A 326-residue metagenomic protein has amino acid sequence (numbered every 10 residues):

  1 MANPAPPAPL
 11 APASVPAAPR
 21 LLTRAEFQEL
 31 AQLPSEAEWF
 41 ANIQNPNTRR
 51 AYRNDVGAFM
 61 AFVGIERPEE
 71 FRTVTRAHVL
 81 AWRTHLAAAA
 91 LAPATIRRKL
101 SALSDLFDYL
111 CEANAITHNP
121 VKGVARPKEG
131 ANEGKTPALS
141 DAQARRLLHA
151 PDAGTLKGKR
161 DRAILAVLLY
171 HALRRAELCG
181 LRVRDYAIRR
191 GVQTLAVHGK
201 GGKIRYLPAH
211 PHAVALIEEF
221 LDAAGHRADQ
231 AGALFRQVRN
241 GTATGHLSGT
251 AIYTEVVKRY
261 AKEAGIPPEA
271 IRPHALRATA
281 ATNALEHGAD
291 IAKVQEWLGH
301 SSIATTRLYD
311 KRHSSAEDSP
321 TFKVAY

Functional and structural regions predicted by a protein language model:
M1-Y326: Conserved catalytic core of the tyrosine transesterase superfamily
